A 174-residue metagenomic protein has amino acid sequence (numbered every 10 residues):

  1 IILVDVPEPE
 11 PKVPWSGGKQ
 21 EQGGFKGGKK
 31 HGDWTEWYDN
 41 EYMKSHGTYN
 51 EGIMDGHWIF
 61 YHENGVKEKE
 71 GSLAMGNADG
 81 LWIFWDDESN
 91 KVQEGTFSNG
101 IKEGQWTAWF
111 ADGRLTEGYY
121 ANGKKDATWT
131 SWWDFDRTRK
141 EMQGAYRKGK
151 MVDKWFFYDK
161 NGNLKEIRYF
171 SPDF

Functional and structural regions predicted by a protein language model:
I1-F174: Glycine/tyrosine- and acidic-biased, solvent-exposed loop/turn segments at the edges of beta-strands
